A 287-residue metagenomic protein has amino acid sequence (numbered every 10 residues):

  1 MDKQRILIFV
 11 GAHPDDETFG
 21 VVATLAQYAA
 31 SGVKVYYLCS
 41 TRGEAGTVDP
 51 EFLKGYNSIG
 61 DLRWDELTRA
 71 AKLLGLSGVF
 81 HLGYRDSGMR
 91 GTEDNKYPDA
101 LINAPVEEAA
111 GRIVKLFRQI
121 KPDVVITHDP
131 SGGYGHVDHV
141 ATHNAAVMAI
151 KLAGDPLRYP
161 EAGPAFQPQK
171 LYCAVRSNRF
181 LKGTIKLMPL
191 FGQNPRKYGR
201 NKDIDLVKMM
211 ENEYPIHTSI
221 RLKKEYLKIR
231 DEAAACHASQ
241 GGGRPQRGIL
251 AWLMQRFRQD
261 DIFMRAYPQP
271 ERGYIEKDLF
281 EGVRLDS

Functional and structural regions predicted by a protein language model:
M1-I120, K151-L152, L250-M254, M264 (+1 more regions): Active-site rim/loop-helix segments in enzyme catalytic domains that contact anionic ligands
M1-I8, D94, D99, N103-S287: Metal-dependent de-N-acetylase/amidase catalytic core
